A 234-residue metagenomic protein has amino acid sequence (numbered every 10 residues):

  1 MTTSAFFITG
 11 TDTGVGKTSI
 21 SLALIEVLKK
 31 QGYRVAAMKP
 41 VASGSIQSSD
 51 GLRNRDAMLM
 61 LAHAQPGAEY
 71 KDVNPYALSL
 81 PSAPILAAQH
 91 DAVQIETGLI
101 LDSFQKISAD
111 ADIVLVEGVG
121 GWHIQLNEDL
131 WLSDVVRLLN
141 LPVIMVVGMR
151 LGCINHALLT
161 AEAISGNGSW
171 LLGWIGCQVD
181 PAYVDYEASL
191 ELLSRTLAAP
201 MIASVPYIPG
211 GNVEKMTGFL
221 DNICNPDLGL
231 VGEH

Functional and structural regions predicted by a protein language model:
T3-A5, S19-Q94, G98, S103-K106: N-terminal phosphate/diphosphate-binding loop that engages ATP/GTP or pyrophosphate donors across diverse enzyme folds
I8-T9: Hydrophobic anchor at the beta1->P-loop junction of P-loop NTPases
V15-G16: Conserved glycine(s) of the Walker
K39, I144-V147, L172-Q178: Short internal beta-strands
I100, F104-E128: Switch II (G3) loop of P-loop NTPases
N127-R150: Inter-motif core of Ras-like GTPase G domains
A161-H234: C-terminal lobe/tail of nucleotide-utilizing enzymes
